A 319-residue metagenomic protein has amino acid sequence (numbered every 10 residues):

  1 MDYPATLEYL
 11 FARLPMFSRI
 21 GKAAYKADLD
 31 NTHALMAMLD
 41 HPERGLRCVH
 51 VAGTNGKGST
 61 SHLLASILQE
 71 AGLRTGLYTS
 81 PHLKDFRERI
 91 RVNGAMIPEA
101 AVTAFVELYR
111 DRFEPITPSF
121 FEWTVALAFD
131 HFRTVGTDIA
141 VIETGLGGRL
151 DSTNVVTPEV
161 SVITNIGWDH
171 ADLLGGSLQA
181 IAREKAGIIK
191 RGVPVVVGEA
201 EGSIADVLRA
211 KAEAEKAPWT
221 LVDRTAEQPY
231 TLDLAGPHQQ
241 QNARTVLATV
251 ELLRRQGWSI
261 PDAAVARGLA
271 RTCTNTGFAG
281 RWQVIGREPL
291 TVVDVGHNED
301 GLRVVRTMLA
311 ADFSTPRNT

Functional and structural regions predicted by a protein language model:
M1-A23: Charged, amphipathic alpha-helical linker segments immediately N-terminal to NTP-binding catalytic cores
G21-L29, H33-L46, E70-V156, L174 (+1 more regions): ATP-dependent carboxylate-amine ligase catalytic core
R47, V51, S59-G76: A conserved segment at the C-terminal end of the G1
L64, A128, L208: Aromatic/hydrophobic pocket-lining residues that form π-stacking "cages" and hydrophobic walls in ligand
T75, V195, P218-T220: Hydrophobic beta-strand scaffold residues
T134-V135, I139-T144, D151-V162, I166-G167 (+2 more regions): Nucleotide phosphate-binding/pyrophosphate-handling subdomain across enzymes that bind or process nucleotide phosphates
G148-L150, T157-K216, T319: Conserved catalytic-core segment of NTP-binding enzymes
